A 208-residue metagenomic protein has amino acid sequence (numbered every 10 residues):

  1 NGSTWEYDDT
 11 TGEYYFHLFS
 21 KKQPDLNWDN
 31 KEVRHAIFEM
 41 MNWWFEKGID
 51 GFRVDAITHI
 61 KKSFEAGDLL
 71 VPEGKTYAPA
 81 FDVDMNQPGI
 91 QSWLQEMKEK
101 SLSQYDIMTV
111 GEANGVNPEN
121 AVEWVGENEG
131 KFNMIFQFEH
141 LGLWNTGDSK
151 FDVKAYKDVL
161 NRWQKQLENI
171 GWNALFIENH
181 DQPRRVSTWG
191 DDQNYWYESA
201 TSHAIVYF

Functional and structural regions predicted by a protein language model:
N1-F208: Active-site and adjacent substrate-binding regions of carbohydrate-active enzymes
